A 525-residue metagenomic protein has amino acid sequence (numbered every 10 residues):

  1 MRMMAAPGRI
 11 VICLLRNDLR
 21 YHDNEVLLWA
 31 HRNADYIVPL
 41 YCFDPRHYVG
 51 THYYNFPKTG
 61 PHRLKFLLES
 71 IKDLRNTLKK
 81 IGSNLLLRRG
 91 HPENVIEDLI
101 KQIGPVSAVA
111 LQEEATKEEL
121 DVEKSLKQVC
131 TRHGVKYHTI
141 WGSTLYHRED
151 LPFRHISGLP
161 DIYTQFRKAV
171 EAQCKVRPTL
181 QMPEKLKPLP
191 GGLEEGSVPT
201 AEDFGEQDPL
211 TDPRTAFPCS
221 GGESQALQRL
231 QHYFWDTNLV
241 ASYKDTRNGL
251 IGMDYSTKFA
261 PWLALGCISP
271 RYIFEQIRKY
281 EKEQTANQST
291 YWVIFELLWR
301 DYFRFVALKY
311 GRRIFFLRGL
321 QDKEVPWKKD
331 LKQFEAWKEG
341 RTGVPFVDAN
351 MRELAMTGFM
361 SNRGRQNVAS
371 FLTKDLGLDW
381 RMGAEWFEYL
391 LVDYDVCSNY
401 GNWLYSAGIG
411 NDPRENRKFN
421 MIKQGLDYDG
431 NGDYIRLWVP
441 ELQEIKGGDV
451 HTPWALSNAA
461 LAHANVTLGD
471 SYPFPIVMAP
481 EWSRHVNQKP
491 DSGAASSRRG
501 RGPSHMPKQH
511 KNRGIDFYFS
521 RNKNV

Functional and structural regions predicted by a protein language model:
R2-P183, P190, R352-E353, S398 (+2 more regions): Trp/Phe/Arg-rich N-terminal binding region typifying the photolyase-homology
V26, S70, L74, P92 (+8 more regions): Alpha-helical packing segments of well-folded alpha/beta enzyme cores
Y54-K58, F334, D470: Short coil/turn segments at secondary-structure junctions
G60, L64, A216-S220, L263 (+6 more regions): Hydrophobic alpha-helical scaffolding
F153, Y163, Y243, W327 (+5 more regions): Short clusters of hydrophobic/aromatic residues that line enzyme substrate/ligand-binding pockets
H155-Q321, D433-V525: Glycine/tryptophan-enriched, flexible segments
G252-E441: Active-site-proximal binding-pocket segments
